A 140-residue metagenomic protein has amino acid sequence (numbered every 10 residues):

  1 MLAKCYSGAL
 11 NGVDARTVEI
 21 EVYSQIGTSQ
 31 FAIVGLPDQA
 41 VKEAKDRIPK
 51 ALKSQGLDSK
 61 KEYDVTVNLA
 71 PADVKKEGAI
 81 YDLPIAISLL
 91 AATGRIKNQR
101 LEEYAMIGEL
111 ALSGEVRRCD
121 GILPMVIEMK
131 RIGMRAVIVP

Functional and structural regions predicted by a protein language model:
M1-P140: Peripheral, non-AAA+ core regions of ATP-driven protein-machinery
